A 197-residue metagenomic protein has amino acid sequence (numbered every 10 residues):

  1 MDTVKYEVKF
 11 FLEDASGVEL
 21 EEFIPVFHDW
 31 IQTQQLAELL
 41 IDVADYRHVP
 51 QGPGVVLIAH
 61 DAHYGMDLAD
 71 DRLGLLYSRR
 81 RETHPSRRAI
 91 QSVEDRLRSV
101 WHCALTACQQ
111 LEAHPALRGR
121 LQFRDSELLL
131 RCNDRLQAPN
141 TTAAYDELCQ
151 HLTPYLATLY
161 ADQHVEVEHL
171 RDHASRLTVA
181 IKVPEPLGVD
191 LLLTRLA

Functional and structural regions predicted by a protein language model:
M1, I58, Y64-D71, G119-R124 (+1 more regions): Short glycine/proline-enriched loop/turn "hinge" motifs that connect secondary-structure elements and lie
M1-Y46, L136-A197: C-terminal interaction module
Y6-F10, Y77-R81, L128-L136: Short, hydrophobic beta-strand segments
L39-L57, D95-C108: Short charge-dense sequence patches
Q51-P85: A glycine-rich, hydrophobic loop/mini-helix early in the fold
L68-D70, R88-S99, G188-A197: Extended Gly/Ser/Thr-rich low-complexity repeat segments, especially those forming or decorating extracellular
P85-L129: Surface-exposed beta-loop interaction hotspot
